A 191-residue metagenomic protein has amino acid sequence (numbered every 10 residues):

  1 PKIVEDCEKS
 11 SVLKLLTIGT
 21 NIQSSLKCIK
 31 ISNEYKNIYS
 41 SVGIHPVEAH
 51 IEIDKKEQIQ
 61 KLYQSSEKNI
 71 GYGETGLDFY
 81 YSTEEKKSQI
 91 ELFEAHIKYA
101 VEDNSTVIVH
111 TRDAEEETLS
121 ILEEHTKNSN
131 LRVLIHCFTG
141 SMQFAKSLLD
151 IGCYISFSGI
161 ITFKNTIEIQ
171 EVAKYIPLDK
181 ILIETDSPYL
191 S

Functional and structural regions predicted by a protein language model:
P1-S191: Mid-domain alpha/beta scaffold segments of enzyme catalytic cores
